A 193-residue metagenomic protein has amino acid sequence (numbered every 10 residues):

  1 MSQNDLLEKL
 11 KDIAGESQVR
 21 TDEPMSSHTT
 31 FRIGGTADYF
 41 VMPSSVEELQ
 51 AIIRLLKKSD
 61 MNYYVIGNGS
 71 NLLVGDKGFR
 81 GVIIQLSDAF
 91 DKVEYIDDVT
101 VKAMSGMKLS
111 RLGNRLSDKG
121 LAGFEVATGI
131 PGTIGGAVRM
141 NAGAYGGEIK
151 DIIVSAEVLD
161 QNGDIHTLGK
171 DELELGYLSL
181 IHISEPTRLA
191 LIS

Functional and structural regions predicted by a protein language model:
Q3-I134: Anion-binding (especially nucleotide phosphate/pyrophosphate-binding) glycine-rich loop and adjoining beta-alpha core
I96-D97, D160-N162: Short acidic-glycine loop/turn motifs at beta-strand connectors
N114, M140-N141, S193: Short, function-defining helix-loop hinge/capping sites that tune catalysis or transport
A122-F124, I165-L168: Short, structured loop/turn "capping" segments at alpha-beta junctions
G136-G147, D151-Q161, T167-L180: Active-site glycine-rich loop that binds ribose-phosphate moieties when present
I181-I192: Single conserved hydrophobic/aromatic residue that forms the stacking wall/gate of nucleotide- or nucleobase-binding
